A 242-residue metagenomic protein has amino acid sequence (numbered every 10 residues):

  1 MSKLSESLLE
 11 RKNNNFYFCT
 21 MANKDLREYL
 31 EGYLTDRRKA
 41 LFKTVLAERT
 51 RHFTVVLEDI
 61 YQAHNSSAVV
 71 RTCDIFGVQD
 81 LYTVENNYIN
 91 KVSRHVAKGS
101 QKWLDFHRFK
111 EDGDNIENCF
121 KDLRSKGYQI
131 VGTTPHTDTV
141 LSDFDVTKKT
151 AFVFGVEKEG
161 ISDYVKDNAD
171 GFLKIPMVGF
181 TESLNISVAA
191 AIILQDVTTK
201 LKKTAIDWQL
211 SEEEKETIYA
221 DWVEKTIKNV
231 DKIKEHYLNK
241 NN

Functional and structural regions predicted by a protein language model:
L8-R49: Positively charged, low-complexity intrinsically disordered leader regions
N15-F18, A22-N23, T204-N242: Acidic two-metal-ion nuclease catalytic site recognized across multiple nuclease folds, prominently DnaQ/RNase D-T
A22, K166-S211: Structured adenosyl-cofactor binding patch, chiefly the S-adenosyl-L-methionine
Y61-A68, N185-A189: Amphipathic alpha-helical repeat scaffolds
A68-Q79: Histidine-anchored nucleotide/phosphate-binding helix
G77, K102, N168-A169: Short, structured coil segments at secondary-structure junctions
L81-E85: Short internal beta-strands
V92-G160: S-adenosyl-L-methionine/SAH cofactor-binding core of RNA-modifying enzymes
